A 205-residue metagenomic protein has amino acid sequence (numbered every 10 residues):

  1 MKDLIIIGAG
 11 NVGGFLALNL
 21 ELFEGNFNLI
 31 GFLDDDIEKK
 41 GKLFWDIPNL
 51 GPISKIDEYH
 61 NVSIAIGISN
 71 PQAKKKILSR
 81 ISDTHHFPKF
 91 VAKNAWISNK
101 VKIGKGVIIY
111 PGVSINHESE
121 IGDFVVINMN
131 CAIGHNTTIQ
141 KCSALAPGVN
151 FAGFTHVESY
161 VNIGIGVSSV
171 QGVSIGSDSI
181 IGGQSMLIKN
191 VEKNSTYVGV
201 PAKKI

Functional and structural regions predicted by a protein language model:
M1-D3, H60, D83, I205: Short, Lys/Arg-enriched, disordered terminal segments
M1-F44, N49-L50, S54-D57: Hydrophobic, well-ordered beta-alpha structural blocks that scaffold small-molecule cofactor pockets
G8, A65-S69, G153, Q171: Small/polar loops that bind or transfer phosphate-bearing groups
N11, Q72-A73, K102: Short alpha-helical
A17-N19, K76-R80, I121, E192-K193: Short amphipathic alpha-helical segments
I37-I97: Phosphate-bearing ligand-interacting subdomains that bind or position ATP/ADP/UDP/GDP/NAD(P) or nucleotide-linked
F90-V198, A202-I205: Structural signal for interior beta-strand "rungs" in well-ordered beta-sheet cores of soluble enzyme domains
